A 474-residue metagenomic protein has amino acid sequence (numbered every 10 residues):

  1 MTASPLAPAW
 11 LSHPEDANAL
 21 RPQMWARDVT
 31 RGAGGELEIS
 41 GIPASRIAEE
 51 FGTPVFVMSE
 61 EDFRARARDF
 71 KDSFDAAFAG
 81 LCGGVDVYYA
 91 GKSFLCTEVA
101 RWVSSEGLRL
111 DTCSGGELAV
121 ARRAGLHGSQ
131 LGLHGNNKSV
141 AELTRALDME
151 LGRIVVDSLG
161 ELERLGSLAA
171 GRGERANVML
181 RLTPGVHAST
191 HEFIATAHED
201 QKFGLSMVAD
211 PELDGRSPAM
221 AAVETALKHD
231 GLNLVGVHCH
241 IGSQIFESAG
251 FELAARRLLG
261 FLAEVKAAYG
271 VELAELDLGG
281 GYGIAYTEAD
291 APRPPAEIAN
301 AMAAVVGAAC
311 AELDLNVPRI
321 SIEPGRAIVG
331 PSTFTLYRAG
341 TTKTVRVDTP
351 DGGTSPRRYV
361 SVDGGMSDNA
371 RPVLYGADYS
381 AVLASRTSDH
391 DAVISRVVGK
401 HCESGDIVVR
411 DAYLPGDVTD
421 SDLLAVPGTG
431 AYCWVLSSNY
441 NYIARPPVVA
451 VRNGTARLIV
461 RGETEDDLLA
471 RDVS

Functional and structural regions predicted by a protein language model:
M1-N177, K228-N233, R452-S474: A charged N-terminal "starter" segment
T2-A19, A79, P184-R346, L414 (+2 more regions): Active-site loop/helix belt of alpha/beta enzymes
P43, S59-D62, R66, F70 (+21 more regions): General structural feature for long, well-ordered alpha-helical segments within catalytic domains of soluble enzymes
D86-Y88, G107-R109, G128-G132, R153 (+7 more regions): Structural preference for beta-strand elements that scaffold enzyme active sites
L95-E98, A119-V120, S139-V140, E163 (+8 more regions): Flexible loop/turn segments at secondary-structure boundaries
V99-A100, R122-A124, L143-D148, L165-L168 (+6 more regions): Short acidic, glycine/serine/threonine-rich loops at helix termini
A301, G307, A311, L315-S474: Charged (often Lys/Glu-rich) extended helix/loop segments that serve as interaction or gating elements
